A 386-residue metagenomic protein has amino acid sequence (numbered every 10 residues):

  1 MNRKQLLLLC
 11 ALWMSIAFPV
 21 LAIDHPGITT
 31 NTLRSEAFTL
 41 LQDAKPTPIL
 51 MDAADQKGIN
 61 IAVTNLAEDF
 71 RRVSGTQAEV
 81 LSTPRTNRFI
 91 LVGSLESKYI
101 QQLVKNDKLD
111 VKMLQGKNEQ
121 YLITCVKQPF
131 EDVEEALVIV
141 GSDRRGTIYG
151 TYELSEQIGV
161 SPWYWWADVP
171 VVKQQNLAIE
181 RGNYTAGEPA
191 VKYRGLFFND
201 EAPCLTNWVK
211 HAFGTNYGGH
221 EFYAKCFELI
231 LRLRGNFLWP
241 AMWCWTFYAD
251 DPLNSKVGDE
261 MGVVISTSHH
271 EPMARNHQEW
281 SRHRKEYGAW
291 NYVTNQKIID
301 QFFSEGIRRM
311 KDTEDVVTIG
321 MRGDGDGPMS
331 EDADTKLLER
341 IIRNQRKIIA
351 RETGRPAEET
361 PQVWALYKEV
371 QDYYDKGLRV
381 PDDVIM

Functional and structural regions predicted by a protein language model:
M1-L8: Bacterial N-terminal signal peptides that target proteins for export
L9-A17: Bacterial N-terminal signal peptides
A22-E188: Contiguous, structured surface segment used for ligand recognition
A53, K57, V138-G141, A202-H220 (+3 more regions): The substrate-binding groove and active-site-proximal loops of carbohydrate-active enzymes, especially glycoside
W163-N216, F222-A241: An acidic-aromatic substrate-binding cleft motif
V171-A178, A249-P252, V257-E260, Y287-M386: Gly/Pro-rich turn-and-neighbor structural signature
R194-F198, F237-P240, I265-S268, V317-I319 (+2 more regions): Hydrophobic faces of well-ordered beta-strands that scaffold small-molecule active sites in alpha/beta enzyme cores
C244-M273: Aromatic-lined substrate-binding rim segments of carbohydrate-active enzymes
